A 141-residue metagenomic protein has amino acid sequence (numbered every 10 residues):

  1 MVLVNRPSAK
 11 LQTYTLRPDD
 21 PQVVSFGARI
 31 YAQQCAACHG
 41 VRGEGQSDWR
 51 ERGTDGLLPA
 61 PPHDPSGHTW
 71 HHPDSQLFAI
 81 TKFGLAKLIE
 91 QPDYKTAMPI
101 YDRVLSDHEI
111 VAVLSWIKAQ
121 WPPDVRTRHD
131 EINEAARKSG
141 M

Functional and structural regions predicted by a protein language model:
M1-L3, W116: Extended surface/linker regions that mediate inter-domain or inter-protein docking in multi-component redox
L3-Y31, H129, A136: Electrostatic cytochrome c docking/interface patches
Q22, A28-P59, F83-Y94, A119-T127: Periplasmic/extracellular electron-transfer cofactor-ligation site, primarily the c-type cytochrome heme-c attachment
V23, Y31, P73, L77 (+1 more regions): Stable alpha-helical elements in mature extracytoplasmic
A28, E44-F78, A97-L105: Gly/Gly-Pro-rich "capping" loops immediately C-terminal to redox-active cysteine motifs in periplasmic/lumenal
G53, I80, E131-E134: Mature, folded catalytic cores of secreted/periplasmic enzymes
L88-M141: Flexible coil segments in periplasmic/lumen-exposed cytochrome c-class electron-transfer proteins
